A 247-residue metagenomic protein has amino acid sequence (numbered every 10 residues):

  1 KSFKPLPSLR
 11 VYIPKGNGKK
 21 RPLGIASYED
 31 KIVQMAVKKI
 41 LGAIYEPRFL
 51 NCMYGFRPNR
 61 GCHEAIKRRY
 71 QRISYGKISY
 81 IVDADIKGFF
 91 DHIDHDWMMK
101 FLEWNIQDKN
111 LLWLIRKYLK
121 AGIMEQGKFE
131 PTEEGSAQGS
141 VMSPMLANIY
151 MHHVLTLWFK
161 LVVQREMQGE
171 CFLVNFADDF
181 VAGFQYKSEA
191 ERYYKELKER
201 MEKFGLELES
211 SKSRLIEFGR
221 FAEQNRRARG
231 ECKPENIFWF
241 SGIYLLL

Functional and structural regions predicted by a protein language model:
K1-V11, R48-R60, E64-Q224, R229-F240: Conserved polymerase palm-domain catalytic core
V11-N17, L41, E130: Residues forming anionic-ligand binding surfaces in small-molecule and nucleic-acid pockets of primarily soluble enzymes
K15, Y28, K39, A84-I86 (+3 more regions): Residues immediately flanking
N17-K19, N175-F176: Short glycine-enriched loop/turn motifs at secondary-structure junctions
P22-L23, S27: Conserved phosphate-binding loops in nucleotide/dinucleotide-binding enzymes
I32-L41, L146-A147: Active/ligand-binding-proximal structured segments within catalytic/core domains that scaffold catalytic residues
L41-F49: Glycine-rich phosphate-binding segment of PLP-dependent enzymes
